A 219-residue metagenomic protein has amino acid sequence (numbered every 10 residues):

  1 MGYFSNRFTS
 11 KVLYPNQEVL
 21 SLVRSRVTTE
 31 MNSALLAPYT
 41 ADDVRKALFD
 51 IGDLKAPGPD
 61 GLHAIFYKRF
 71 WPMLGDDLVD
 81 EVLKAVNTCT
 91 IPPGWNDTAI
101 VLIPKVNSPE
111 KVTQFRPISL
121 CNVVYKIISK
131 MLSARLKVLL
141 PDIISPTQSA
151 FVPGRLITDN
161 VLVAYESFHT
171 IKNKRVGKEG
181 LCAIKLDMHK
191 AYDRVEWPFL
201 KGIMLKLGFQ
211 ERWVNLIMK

Functional and structural regions predicted by a protein language model:
M1-T113, I127: Surface-exposed loop/turn segments and immediately adjacent short secondary-structure elements within folded domains
K11-E18, P59, D77-L78, P93 (+4 more regions): Short, flexible/disordered secondary-structure transition segments
I51, P59, P104-V106, V123 (+3 more regions): Residues immediately flanking
K55-L62, K111-L120, V161-L205: Conserved catalytic palm subdomain of right-hand nucleotidyl-transferase polymerases, strongest for RNA-directed enzymes
P59-H63, F70, L74-L78, L120-S129 (+5 more regions): Hydrophobic (often cysteine-bearing) scaffold residues that line and stabilize catalytic clefts of nucleotide/cofactor
L62-F70, Q148-R155, I184-A191: Conserved short loop/turn motifs at secondary-structure junctions
T113-I144, T158, L162-F168: Conserved pre-motif C helix in the palm subdomain of viral-like polymerases
N215-K219: Short, intrinsically disordered, charge-balanced linker/junction segments flanking boundaries in proteins
